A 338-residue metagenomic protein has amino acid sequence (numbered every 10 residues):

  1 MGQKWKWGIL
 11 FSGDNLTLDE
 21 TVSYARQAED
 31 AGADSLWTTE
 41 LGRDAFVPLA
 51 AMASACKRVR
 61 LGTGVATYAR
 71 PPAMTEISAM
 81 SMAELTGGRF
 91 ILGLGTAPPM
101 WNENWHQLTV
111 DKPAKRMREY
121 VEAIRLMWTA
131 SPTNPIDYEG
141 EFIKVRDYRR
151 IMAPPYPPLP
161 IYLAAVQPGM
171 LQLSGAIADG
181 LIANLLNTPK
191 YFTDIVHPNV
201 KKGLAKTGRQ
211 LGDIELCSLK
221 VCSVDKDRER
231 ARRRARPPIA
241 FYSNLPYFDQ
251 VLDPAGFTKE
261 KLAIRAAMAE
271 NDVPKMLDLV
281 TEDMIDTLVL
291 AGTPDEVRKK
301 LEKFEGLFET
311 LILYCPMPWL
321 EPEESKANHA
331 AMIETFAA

Functional and structural regions predicted by a protein language model:
M1-A338: Active-site-adjacent structural elements that line small-molecule/cofactor binding pockets in enzymes
